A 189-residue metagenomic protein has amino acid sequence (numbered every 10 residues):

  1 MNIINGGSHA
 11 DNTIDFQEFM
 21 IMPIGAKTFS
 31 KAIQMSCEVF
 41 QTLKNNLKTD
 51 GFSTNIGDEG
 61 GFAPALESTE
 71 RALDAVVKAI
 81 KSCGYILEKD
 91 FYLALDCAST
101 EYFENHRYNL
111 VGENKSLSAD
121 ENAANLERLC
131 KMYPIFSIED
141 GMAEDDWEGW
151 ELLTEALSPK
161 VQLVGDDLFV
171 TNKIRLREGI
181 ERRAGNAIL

Functional and structural regions predicted by a protein language model:
M1-G57: Mobile "lid/hinge" segments at catalytic clefts and subdomain interfaces of large enzymes
H9-A10, P64, N186: Short, flexible micro-motifs
E18-F29, S53-T69, E101-E113: Active-site-proximal beta-alpha loop/turn segments in soluble metabolic enzymes
I33, L66, E139-D140: Short acidic-aromatic active-site loops that bind/stabilize oxyanions
E70-L189: Catalytic core of soluble alpha/beta enzymes
